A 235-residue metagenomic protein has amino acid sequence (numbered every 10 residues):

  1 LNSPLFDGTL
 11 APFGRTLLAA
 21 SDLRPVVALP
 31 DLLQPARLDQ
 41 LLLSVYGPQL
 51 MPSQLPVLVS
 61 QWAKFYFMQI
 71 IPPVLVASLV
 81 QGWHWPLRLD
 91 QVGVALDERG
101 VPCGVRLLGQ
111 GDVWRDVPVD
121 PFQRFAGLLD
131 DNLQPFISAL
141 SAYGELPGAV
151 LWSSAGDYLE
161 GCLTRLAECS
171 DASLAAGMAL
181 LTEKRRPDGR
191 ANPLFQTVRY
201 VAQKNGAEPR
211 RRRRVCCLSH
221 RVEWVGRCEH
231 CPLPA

Functional and structural regions predicted by a protein language model:
L1-Q61: Generic N-terminal leader/targeting and pre-domain segments
A36-A207: Hydrophobic, aromatic-lined core segments that form the binding pocket/scaffold for planar heteroaromatic ligands
R213-A235: Local cysteine-cluster metal-coordination motifs and their immediate loop/turn environment, predominantly Fe-S cluster
